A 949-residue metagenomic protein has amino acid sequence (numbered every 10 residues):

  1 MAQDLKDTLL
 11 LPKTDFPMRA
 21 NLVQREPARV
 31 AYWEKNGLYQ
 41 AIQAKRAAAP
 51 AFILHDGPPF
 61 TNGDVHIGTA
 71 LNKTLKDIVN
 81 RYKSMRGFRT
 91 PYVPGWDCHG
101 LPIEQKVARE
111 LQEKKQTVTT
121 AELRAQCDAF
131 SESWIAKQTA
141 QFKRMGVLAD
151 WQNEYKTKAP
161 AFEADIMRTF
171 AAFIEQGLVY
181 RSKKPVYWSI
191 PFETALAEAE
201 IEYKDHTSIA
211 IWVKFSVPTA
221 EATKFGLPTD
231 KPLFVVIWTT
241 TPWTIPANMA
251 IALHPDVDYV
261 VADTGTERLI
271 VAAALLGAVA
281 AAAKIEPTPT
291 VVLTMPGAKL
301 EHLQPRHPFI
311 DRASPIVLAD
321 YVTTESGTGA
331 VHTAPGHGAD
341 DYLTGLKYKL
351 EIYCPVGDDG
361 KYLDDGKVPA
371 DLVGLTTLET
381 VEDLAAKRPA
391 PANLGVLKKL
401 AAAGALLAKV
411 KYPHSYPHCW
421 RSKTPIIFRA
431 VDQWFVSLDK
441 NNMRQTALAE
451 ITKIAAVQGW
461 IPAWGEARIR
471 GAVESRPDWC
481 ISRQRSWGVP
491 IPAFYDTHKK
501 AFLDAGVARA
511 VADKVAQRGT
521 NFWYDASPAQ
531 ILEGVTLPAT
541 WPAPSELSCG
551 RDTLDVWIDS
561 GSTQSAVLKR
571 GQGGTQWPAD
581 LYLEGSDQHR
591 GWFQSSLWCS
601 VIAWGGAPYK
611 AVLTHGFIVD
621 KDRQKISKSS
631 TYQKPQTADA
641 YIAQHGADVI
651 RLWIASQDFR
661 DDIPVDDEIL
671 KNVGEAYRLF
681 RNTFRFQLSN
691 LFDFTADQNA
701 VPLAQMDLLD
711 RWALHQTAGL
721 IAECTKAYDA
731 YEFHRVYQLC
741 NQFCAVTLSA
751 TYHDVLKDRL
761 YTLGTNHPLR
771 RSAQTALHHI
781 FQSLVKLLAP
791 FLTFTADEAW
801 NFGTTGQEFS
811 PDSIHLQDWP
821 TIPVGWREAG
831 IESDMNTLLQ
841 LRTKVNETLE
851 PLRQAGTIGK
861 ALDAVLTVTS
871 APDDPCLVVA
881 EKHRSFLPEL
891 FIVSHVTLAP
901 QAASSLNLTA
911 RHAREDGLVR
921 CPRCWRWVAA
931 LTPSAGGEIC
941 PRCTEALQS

Functional and structural regions predicted by a protein language model:
A2-D15, R19-L22, A28, Y32-N36 (+14 more regions): Residue patterns forming the tRNA-binding/recognition surfaces of aminoacyl-tRNA synthetases and related DALR
A44-K106, I166, I237-I245, V317-Y348 (+3 more regions): N-terminal catalytic cores of NTP/NDP-binding nucleotidyl/phosphoryl-transfer enzymes
D97, V186, I190, L196-E202 (+8 more regions): Acidic, turn-prone loop/beta-hairpin segments
I174-I201, H206, V279-V291, L300 (+1 more regions): Amphipathic alpha-helical
V217-T219, S314, K349-G360, R485-W487 (+2 more regions): Alpha-helical recognition segments enriched in aromatics with Gly/Pro capping that present substrate-recognition
P246, A250-I251, V257-A330, A339 (+1 more regions): Protease-associated
P315-V317, S904-I939: C-terminal accessory/binding modules appended to enzymatic or scaffolding proteins
Q484, W925-V928, T944: Cys/His-coordinated zinc-binding microdomains
